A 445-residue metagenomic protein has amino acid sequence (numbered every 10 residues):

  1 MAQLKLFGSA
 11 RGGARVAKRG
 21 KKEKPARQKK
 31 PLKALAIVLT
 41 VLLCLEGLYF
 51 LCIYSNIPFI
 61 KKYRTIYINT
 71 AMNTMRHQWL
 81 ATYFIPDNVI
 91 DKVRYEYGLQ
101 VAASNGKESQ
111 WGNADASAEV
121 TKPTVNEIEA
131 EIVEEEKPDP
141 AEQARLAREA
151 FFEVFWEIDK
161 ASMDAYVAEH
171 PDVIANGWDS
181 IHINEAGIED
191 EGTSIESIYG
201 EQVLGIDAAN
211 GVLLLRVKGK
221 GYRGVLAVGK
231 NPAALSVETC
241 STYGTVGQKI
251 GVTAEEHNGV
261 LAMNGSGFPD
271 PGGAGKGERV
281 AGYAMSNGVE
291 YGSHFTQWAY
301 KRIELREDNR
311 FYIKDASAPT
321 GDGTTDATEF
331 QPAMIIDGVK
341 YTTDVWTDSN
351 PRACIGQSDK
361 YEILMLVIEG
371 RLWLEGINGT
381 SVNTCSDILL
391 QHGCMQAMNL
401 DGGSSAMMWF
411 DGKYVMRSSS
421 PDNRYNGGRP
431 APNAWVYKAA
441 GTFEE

Functional and structural regions predicted by a protein language model:
A2-E445: Gly/Ser/Thr/Pro-rich low-complexity, intrinsically disordered segments
